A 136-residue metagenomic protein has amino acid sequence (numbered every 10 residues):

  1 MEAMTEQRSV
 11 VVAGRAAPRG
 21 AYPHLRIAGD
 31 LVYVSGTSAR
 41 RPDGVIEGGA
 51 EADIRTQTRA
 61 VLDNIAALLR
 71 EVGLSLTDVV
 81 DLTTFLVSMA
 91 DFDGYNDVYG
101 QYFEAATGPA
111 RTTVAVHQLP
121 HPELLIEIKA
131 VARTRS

Functional and structural regions predicted by a protein language model:
M1-D63, A67-V80, L86-S136: N-terminal presequence-like segments and the immediate start of the first folded domain
